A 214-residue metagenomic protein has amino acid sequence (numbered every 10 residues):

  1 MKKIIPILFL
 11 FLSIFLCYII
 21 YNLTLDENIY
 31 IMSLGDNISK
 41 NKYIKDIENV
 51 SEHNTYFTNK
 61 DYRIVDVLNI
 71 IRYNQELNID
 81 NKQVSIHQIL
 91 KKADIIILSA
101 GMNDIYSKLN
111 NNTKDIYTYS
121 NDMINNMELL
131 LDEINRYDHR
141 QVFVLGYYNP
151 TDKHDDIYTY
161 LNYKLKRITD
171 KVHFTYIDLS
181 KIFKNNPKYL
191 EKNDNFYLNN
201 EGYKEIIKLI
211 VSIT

Functional and structural regions predicted by a protein language model:
M1-L34, I38-K42: N-terminal secretory targeting modules
I29-M32, I38-T118, D122: Conserved SGNH/GDSL esterase-like catalytic core that processes O-acyl groups on lipids and polysaccharides
M32, F143-L145, T175-I177: Hydrophobic/aromatic beta-strand patches that form the interior of the parallel beta-sheet core in alpha/beta enzyme
S33, D46, D66, D115-T118 (+6 more regions): Extracytoplasmic/secreted proteins, especially bacterial periplasmic and envelope-associated proteins
H53-Y56, Q141, H173-T175: Conserved beta-strand segments of alpha/beta enzyme cores
I86, L129-E133, L209, I213: A generic secondary-structure signal
S99-N103, L131-Y160: Active-site segments of SGNH/GDSL-like serine hydrolases that catalyze O-acetyl group transfer/hydrolysis on lipids
Y148-T214: Catalytic His-Asp segment of secreted/periplasmic serine-dependent ester chemistry enzymes
